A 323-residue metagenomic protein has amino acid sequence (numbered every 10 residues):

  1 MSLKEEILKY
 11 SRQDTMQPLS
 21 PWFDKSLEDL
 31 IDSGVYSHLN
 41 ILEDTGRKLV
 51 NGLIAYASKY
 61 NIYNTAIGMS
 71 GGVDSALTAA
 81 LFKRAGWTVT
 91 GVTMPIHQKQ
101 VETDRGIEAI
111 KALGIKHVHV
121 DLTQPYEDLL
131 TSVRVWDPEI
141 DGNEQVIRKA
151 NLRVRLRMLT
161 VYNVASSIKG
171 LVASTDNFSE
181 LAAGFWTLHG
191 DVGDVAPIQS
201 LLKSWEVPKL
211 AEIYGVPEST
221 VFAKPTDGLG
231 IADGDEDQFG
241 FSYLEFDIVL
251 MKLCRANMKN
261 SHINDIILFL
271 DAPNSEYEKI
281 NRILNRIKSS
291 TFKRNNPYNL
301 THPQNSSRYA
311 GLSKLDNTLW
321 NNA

Functional and structural regions predicted by a protein language model:
S2-I67, L81-R84, T90, H97-V101 (+5 more regions): ATP/NTP-dependent adenylation/nucleotidyl-transfer catalytic domains that generate, transfer, or process NMP-activated
G72: Conserved G/P- and acidic residue-centered "switch" motifs that form tight phosphate/ATP-binding loops in soluble
S75: Catalytic nucleophile loop
T78: Acidic helix N-cap motif at the loop->helix transition within catalytic regions of sugar-transfer enzymes
R155: Catalytic-core regions of hydrolytic enzymes
